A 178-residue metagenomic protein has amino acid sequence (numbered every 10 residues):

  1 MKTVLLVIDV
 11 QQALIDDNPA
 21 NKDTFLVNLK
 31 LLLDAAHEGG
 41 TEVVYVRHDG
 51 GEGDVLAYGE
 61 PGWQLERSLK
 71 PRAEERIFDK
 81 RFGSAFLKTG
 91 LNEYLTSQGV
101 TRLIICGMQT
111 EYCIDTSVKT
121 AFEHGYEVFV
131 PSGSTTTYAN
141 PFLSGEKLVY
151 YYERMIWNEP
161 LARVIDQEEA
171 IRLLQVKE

Functional and structural regions predicted by a protein language model:
M1, P19-D49: A short alpha/beta connector and helix-capping loop motif
M1-I8: Short coil-to-beta-strand
V4, L31-H37, L56-E178: Active-site-adjacent betaalpha module
I8-Q11, H48: Short loop/turn segments at strand-loop or loop-helix junctions that form parts of catalytic or ligand-binding pockets
A13-D17: Short acidic, Gly/Ser-rich segments with clustered Asp/Glu that frequently serve as metal-coordination loops in enzyme
G50-D54: Glycine-rich, proline-tolerant flexible connector loops at the mouths of alpha/beta enzymes
